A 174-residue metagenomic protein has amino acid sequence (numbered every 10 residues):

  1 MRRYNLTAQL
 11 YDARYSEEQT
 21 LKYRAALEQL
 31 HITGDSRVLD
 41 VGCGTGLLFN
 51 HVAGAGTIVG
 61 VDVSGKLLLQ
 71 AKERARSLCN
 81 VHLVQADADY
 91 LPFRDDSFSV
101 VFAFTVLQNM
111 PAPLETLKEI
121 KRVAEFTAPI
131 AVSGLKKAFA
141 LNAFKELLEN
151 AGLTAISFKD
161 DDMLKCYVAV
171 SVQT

Functional and structural regions predicted by a protein language model:
M1-H31, K165: Conserved class I S-adenosyl-L-methionine
L39, G44-Y90: Class I SAM-dependent methyltransferase SAM/SAH-binding core
D89-V101: A short acidic, Gly/Pro-enriched loop at the edge of an enzyme's catalytic core that lines a small-molecule cofactor
V100-A112: A short SAM/SAH-binding and catalytic strip from SAM-dependent methyltransferases
L114-F126: A short glycine-rich, Lys/Arg-flanked "PGG" loop and its adjoining helix->strand segment in the class I
T127-L135: Conserved beta-strand signature within the Rossmann-like core of class I S-adenosyl-L-methionine
A138-A151, Y167: Short alpha-helix
D160-T174: Core SAM-dependent methyltransferase catalytic element
